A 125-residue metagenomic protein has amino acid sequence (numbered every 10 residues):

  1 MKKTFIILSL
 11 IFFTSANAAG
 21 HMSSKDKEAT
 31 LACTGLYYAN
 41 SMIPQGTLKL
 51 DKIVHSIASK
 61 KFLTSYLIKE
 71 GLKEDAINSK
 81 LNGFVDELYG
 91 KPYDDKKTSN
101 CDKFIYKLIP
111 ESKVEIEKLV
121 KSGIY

Functional and structural regions predicted by a protein language model:
T4-S15: Sec-dependent N-terminal signal peptides
I6, H21-M22, Y89: Generic detector of short alpha-helix boundary/capping microenvironments and adjacent low-complexity segments
F12, K27, D94-D95: Processing junctions and N-termini across compartments
A16-G20: Boundary at the C-terminal end of the N-terminal hydrophobic targeting segment
M22-L72: Short N-proximal segments of mature Sec-exported proteins
D51-Y125: Compact alpha-helical subdomains of small soluble proteins
